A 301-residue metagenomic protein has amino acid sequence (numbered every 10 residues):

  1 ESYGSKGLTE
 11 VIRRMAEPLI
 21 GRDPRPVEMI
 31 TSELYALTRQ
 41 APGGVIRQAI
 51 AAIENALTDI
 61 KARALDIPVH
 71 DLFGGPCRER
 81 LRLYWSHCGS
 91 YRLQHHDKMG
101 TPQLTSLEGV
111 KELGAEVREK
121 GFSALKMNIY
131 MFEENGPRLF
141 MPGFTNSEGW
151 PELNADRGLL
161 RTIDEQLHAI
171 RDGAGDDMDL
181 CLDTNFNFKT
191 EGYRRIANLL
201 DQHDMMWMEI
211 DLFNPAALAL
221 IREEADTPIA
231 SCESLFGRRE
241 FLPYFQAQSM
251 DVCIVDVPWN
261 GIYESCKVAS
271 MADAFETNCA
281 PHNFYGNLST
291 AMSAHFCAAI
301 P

Functional and structural regions predicted by a protein language model:
S2-L65: Metal- or metallocofactor-binding catalytic centers and their adjacent structured scaffolds across diverse enzyme
E10, E17, N198, D204-W207 (+1 more regions): Shared catalytic-loop signature of beta/alpha-barrel
M15, I53, D66, L125 (+5 more regions): Conserved, mostly hydrophobic/aromatic
E17-P24, A36-R39, E119, S123 (+5 more regions): Generic secondary-structure signature for well-ordered alpha-helical cores
P26, A64, R82, K98-T101 (+2 more regions): Ligand-binding pocket scaffold of soluble enzyme catalytic domains
P76, R82, G173-D183, R222-C232 (+1 more regions): Short beta-strand/loop segments at the ligand-binding rim of alpha/beta enzyme cores
R80, W85-A219: Metal-dependent enolase-superfamily TIM-barrel catalytic cores that perform enediolate-based chemistry
